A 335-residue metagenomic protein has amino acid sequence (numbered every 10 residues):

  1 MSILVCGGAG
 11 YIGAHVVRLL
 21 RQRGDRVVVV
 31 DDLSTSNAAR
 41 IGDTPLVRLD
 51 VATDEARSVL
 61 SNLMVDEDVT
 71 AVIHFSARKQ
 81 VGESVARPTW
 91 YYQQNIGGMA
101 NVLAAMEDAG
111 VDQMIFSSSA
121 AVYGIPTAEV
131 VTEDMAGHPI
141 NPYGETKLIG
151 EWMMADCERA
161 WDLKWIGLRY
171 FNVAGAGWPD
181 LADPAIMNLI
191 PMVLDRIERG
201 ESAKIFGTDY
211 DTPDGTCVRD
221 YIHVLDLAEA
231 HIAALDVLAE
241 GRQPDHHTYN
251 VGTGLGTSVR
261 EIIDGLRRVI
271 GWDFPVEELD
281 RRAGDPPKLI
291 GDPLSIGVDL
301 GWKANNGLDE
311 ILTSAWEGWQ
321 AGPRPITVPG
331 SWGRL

Functional and structural regions predicted by a protein language model:
M1-V173, W332-R334: N-terminal Rossmann-like NAD(P)+-binding domain of SDR-like oxidoreductases, especially those catalyzing
A38, G167, N172-L189, R199-Y221: Short, flexible, glycine-rich and Lys/Arg-enriched loop motifs at helix boundaries that contact anionic partners
S58, G97-N101, W152, P191 (+3 more regions): Short, contiguous clusters of charged residues that form electrostatic/catalytic patches at enzyme active sites, used
A86, A128, A136, P142 (+6 more regions): Short capping/connector residues at structural and topological boundaries
Y92, I140-L148, D183-P191, D220-Y221 (+1 more regions): Short-chain dehydrogenase/reductase
I197-L335: C-terminal substrate-binding subdomain of Rossmann-fold SDR/epimerase-dehydratase oxidoreductases
